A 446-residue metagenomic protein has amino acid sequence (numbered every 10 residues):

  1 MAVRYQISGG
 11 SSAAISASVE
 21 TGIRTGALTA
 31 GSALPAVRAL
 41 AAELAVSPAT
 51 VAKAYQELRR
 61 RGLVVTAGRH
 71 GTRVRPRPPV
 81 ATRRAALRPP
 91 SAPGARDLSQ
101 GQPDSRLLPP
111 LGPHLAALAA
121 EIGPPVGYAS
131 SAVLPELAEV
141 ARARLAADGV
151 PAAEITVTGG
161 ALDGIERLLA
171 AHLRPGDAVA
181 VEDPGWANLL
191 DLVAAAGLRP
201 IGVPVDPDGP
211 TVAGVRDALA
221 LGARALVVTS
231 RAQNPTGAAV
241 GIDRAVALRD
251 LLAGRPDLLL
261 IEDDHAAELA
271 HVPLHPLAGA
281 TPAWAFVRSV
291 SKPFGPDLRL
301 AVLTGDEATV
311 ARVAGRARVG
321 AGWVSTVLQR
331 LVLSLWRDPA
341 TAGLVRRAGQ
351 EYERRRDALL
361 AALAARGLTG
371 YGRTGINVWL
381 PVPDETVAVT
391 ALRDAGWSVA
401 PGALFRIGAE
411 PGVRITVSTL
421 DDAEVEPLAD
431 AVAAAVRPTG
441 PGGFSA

Functional and structural regions predicted by a protein language model:
M1-A119, V126, E139, R318-V324 (+8 more regions): N-terminal basic, amphipathic alpha-helical segments
P125-P256, E268-P282, F444: Conserved core of the PLP fold type I
A178, R199, L259, T369 (+1 more regions): Residue-level detector of anion-binding/catalytic polar loops
V181, E262-D263: Hydrophobic residues in beta-strands of the RecA-like P-loop NTPase core, especially within AAA+ ATPase
F286-G349: Conserved core segment of the aminotransferase class I/II
T304, W379-P381, T416-S418: Short hydrophobic/aromatic beta-strand micro-patches that form the beta-sheet surface supporting nucleotide- or nucleic
G349-L360, L368-P381: Conserved glycine-rich beta-strand-loop-beta hairpin in the small C-terminal domain of fold type I
